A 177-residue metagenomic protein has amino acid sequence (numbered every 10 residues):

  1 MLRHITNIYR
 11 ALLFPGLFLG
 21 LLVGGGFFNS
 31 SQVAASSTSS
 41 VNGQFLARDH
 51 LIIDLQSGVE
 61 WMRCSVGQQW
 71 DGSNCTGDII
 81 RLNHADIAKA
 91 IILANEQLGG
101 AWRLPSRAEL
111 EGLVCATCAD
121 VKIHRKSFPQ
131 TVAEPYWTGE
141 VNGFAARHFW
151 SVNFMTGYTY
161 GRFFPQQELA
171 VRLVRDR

Functional and structural regions predicted by a protein language model:
L2-I8, G16-R103, R107-R177: Glycine-aromatic-enriched surface loops/turns that form tight recognition elements
